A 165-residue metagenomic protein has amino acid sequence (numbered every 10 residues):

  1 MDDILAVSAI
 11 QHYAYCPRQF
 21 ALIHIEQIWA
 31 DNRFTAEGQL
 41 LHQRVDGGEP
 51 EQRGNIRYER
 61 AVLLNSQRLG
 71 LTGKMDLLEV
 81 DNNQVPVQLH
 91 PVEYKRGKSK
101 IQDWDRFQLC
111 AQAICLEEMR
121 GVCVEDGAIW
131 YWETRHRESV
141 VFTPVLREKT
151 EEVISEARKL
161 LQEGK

Functional and structural regions predicted by a protein language model:
M1-P91, K95: Metal-dependent nuclease catalytic cores that hydrolyze phosphodiester bonds in DNA/RNA, characterized by
L22, R33-F34, R158, Q162-K165: Residue-level signal for secondary-structure boundary elements
Q67, G73, V80-G164: Nucleic-acid nuclease catalytic cores
